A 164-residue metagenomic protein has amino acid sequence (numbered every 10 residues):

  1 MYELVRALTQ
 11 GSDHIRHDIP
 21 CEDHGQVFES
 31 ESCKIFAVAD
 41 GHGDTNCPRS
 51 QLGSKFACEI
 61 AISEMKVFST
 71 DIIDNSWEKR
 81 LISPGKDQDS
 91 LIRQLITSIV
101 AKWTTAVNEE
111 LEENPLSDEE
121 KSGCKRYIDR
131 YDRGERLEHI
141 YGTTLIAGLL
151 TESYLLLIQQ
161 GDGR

Functional and structural regions predicted by a protein language model:
M1-R164: PP2C/PPM-type serine/threonine phosphatase catalytic domain
